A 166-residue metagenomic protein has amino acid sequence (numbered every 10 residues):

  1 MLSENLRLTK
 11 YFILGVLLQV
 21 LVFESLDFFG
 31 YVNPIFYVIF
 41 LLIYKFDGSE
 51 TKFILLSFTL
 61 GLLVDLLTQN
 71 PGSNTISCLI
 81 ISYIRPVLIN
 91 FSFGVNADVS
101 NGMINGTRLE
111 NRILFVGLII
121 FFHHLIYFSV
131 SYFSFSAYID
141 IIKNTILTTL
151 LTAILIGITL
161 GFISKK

Functional and structural regions predicted by a protein language model:
M1-K166: Terminal, non-globular segments
